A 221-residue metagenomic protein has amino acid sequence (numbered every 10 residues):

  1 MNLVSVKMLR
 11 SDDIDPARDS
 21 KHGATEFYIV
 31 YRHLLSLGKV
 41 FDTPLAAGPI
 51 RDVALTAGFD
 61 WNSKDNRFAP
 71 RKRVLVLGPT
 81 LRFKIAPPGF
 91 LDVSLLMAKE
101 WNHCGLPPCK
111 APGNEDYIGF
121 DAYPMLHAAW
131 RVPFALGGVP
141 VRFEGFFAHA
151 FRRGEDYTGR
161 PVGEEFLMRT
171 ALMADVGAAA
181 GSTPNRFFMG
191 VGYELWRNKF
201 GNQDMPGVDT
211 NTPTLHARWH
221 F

Functional and structural regions predicted by a protein language model:
M1-D65, G78, R169: Transmembrane beta-barrel domains of Gram-negative outer membranes and organellar outer membranes
M1-L3, L35-L55, R82-V93, P133-F143 (+1 more regions): Short loop/turn motifs that connect adjacent beta-strands in outer-membrane beta-barrel proteins
L3-I14, F59-D65, M97-G105, V132 (+3 more regions): Transmembrane beta-strands of outer-membrane beta-barrel pores
I14-S20, N66-R71, C104-Y117, G154-P161 (+1 more regions): Outer-membrane beta-barrel translocator domains and adjoining extracellular loop/strand segments of Gram-negative
K21-I29, A69-L77, I118-L126, V139 (+3 more regions): Residues that define the transmembrane beta-barrel architecture of outer-membrane proteins
V30-S36, G78-R82, H127-P133, A171-M173 (+1 more regions): Outer-membrane beta-barrel architecture
L96-V162: Short helix-loop boundary/capping segments
V162-G163, T170-F221: Predominantly the C-terminal beta-signal and adjacent terminal strand-loop region of outer-membrane beta-barrel
